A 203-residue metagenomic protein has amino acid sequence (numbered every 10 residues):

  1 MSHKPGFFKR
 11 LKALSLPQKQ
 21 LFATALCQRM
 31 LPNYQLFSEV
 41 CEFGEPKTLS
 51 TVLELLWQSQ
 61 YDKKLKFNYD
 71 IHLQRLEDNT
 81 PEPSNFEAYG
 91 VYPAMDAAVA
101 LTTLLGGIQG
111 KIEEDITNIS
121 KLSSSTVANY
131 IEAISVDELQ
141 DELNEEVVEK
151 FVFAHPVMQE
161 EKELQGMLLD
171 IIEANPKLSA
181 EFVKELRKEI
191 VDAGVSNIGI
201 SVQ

Functional and structural regions predicted by a protein language model:
P5, L16-M158: Structured binding/interaction patches within domain cores
F7-R10: N-terminal leader/propeptide segments of preproteins
A128-Q203: C-terminal auxiliary extensions adjacent to catalytic cores
